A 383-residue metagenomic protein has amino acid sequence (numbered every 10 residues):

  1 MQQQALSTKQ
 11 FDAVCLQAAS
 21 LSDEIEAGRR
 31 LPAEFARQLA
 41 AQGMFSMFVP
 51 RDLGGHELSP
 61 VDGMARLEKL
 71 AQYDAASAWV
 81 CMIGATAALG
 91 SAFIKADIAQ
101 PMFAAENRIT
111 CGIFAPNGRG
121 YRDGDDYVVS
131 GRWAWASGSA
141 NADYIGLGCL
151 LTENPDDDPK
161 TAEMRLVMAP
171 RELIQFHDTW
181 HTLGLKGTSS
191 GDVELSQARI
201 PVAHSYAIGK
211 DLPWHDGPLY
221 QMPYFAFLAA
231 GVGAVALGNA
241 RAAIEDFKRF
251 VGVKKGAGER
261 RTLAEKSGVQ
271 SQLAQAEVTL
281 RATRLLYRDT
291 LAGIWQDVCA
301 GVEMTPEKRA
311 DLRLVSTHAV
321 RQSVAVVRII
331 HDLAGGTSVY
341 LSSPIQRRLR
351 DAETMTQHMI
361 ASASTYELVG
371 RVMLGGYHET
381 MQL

Functional and structural regions predicted by a protein language model:
A19, D23-E26, R281-H318, R328-V339: C-terminal helix-coil-helix/basic helical segment that borders enzyme active sites and/or dimer interfaces and provides
A41-F103: Internal helix-loop-helix
A88-D125: Well-ordered mid-protein domain cores that form the structural environment of catalytic cofactors
G112-I113, C149, A169-T182: Active-site glycine-rich loop that binds ribose-phosphate moieties when present
R132-L173: DPxDG-like acidic metal-binding loop motif
L183-L280: Glycine-rich beta->alpha junctions and the first turn(s) of the following alpha-helix
G238, A274-R281, R313, T317-V324 (+2 more regions): Generic structural signal for well-ordered, non-transmembrane alpha-helical segments in soluble/cytosolic regions
A334-L383: Glycine-rich phosphate/cofactor-binding loops in nucleotide/flavin-utilizing enzymes
